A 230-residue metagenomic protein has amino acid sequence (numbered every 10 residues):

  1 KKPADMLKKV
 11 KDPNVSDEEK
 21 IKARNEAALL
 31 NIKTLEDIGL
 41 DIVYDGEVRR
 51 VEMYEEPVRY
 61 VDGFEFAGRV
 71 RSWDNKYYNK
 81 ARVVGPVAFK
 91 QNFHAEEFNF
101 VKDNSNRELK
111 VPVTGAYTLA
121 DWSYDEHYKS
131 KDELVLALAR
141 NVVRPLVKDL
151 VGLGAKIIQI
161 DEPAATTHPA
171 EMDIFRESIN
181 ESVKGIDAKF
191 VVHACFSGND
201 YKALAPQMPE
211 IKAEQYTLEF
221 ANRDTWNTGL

Functional and structural regions predicted by a protein language model:
K1-L230: Domain-level signal for soluble alpha/beta catalytic cores
